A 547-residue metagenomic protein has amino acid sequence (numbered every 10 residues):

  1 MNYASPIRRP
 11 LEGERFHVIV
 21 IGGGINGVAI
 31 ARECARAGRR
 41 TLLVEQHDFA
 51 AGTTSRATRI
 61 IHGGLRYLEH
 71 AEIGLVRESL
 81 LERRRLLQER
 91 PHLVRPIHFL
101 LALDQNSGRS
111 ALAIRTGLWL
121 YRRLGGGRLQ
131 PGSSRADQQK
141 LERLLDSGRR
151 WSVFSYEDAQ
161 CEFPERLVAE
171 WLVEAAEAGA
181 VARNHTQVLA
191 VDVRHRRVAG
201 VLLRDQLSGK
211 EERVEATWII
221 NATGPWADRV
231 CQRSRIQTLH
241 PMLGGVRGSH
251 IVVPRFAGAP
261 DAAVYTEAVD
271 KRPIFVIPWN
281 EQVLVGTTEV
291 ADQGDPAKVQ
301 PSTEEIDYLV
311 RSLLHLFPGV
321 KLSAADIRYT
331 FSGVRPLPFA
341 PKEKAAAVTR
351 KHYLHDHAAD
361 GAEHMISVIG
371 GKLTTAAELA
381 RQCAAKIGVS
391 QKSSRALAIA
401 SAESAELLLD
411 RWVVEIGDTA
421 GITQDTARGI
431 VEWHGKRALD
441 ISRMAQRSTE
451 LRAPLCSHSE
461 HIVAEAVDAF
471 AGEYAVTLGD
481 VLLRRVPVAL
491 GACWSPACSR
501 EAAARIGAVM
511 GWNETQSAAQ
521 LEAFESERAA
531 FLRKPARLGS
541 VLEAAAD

Functional and structural regions predicted by a protein language model:
M1-V18, E33-R36: Extreme N-terminal leader/targeting segments of oxidoreductases
E14-F16, S208-W218: Core beta-strand elements of the Rossmann-like FAD/NAD(P) dinucleotide-binding domain in flavoenzyme oxidoreductases
A35-S55: Glycine-rich FAD pyrophosphate-binding loop
R59-E142: Dinucleotide-binding Rossmann-like beta1-alpha1 core, especially the glycine-rich loop that anchors the ADP
K140-A178, G200-L202, K210, V214 (+2 more regions): Helix-loop-beta segment of a Rossmann-like dinucleotide-binding subdomain
P164-E170, E174, R235-L284, V290-W494 (+1 more regions): C-terminal catalytic lobe of FAD-dependent flavoproteins
N184-A199: A conserved short coil-to-beta-strand element within the FAD-binding core of flavoproteins
N221-I236: Flavin (primarily FAD) binding-site architecture
